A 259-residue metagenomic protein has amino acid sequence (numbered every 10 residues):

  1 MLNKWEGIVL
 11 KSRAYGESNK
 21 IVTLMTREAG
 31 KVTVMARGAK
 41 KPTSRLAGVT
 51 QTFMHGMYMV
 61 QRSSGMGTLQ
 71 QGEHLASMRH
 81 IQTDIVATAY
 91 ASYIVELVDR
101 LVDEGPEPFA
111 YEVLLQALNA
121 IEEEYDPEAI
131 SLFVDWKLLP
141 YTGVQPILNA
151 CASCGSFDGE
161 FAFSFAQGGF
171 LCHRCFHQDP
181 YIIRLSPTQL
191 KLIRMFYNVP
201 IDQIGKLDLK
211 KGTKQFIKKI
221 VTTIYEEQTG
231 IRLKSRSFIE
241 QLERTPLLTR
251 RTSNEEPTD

Functional and structural regions predicted by a protein language model:
M1-D259: Non-catalytic alpha-helical scaffolds and adjoining flexible linkers that form interface surfaces for assembly
